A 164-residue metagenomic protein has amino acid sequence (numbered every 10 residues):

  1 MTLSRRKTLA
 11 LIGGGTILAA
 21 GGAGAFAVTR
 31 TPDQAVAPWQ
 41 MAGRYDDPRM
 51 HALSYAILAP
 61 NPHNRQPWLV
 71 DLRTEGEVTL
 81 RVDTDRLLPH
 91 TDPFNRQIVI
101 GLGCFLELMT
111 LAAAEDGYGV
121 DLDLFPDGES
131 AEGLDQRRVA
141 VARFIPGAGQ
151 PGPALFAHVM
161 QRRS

Functional and structural regions predicted by a protein language model:
T2-S164: Acidic, surface-exposed loops and disordered segments
